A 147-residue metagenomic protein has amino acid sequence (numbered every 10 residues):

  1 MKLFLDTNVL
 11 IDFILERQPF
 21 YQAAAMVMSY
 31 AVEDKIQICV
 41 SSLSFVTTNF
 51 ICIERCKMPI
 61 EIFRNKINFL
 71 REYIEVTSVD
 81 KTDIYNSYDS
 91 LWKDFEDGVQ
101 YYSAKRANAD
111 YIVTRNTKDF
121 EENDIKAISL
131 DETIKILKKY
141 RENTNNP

Functional and structural regions predicted by a protein language model:
M1-V40, R55-M58, E122, I134-P147: Short, well-structured N-terminal submotif of metal-dependent ribonuclease cores
K2, Y73, K105-P147: Acidic, PIN/NYN-like endoribonuclease modules and their adjacent C-terminal/linker elements
N8-V9, L43, T82, K118 (+1 more regions): Alpha-helix/helix-capping structural signal
E16, S42-S44, N68-L91: Acidic catalytic patch
N49, I53, Y85-Y88: Amphipathic alpha-helical segments within well-ordered protein domains
F50-S78: Helix-adjacent hinge/juxtasegments
K93-E96: Glycine-rich anion/phosphate-binding loops
Q100: Short active-site alpha-helical segment characteristic of glycosyltransferases and processive polysaccharide synthases
